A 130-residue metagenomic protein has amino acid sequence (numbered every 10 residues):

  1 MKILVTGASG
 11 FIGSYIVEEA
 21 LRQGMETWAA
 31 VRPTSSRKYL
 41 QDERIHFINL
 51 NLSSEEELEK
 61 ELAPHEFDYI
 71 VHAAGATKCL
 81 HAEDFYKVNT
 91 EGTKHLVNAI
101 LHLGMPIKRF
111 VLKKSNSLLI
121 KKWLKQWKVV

Functional and structural regions predicted by a protein language model:
M1-Q23: N-terminal Rossmann NAD(P)H-binding glycine-rich loop of SDR-like oxidoreductase domains
K2, E26-W28, P106-R109: Residues at the starts of beta-strands that form the adenosine-phosphate
G7, V31, K114: Short beta-strand/turn micro-motifs composed of small residues that flank or help shape donor/cofactor-binding pockets
E26, R44-H46: Conserved beta-strand segments of alpha/beta enzyme cores
A30-S35, N51-L52: N-terminal Rossmann-fold cofactor-binding loop
S36-E43: Short loop/helix-cap segments at secondary-structure boundaries that form the rim of catalytic
H46, L50-H95, A99-H102: NAD(P)H-binding glycine-rich loop region in Rossmannoid oxidoreductase-like domains and their noncatalytic homologs
H72, E91-V130: Conserved Rossmann-fold NAD(P)-dependent oxidoreductase catalytic core, especially the SDR/UDP-sugar
